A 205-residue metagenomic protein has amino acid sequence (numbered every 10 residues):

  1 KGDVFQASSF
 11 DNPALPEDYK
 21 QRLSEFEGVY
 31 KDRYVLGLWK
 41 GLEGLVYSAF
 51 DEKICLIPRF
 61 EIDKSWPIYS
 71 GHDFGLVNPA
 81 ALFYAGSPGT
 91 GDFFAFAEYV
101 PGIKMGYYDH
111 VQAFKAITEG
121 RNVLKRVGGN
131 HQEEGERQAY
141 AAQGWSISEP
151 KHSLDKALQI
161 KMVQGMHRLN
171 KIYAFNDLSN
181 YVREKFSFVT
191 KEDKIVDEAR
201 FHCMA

Functional and structural regions predicted by a protein language model:
K1-D11: Signature of the SF2 helicase/ATPase Hel1-core->accessory helical subdomain module
D3-F5, S70, V127, S148: Hydrophobic/aromatic beta-strand patches that form the interior of the parallel beta-sheet core in alpha/beta enzyme
F5-A7, V35, P150: Hydrophobic residues at beta-strand termini and immediately following loops that shape nucleotide-binding pockets
N12-H72, V77: ATPase catalytic-site recognition across NTP-hydrolyzing enzymes
L76-V77, P88-T90: Short strand-connecting beta-turns/loops that link adjacent beta-strands
P79-A85: Short beta-strand scaffold segments in enzyme catalytic cores
G89-K194: Mg2+-dependent endonuclease catalytic cores in nucleic-acid-processing enzymes, primarily RNase H-like
K194-A205: Charge-patterned, long linear interaction tracts outside catalytic cores
